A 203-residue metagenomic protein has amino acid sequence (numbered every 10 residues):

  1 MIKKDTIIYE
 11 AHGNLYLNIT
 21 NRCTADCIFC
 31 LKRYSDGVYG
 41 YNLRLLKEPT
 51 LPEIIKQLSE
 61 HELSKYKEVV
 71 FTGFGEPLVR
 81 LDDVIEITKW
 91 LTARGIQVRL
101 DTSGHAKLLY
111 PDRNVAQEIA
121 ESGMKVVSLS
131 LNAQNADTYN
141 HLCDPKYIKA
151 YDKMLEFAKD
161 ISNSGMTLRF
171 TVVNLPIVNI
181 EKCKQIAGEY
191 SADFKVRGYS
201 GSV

Functional and structural regions predicted by a protein language model:
I2-K4, R22, P52, K56 (+3 more regions): Auxiliary Fe-S-binding modules of radical SAM enzymes
I2-T50: Canonical Radical SAM [4Fe-4S] cluster-binding loop centered on the CxxxCxxC motif and its immediate flanking residues
Y9-A11, E62-S64, E121: Flexible, charged surface loops at secondary-structure boundaries
I28, D137, E181: Alpha-helical elements of the RecA-like P-loop NTPase motor core of helicases
S35-P49, K65-R80, G95-P111, I119-K153 (+2 more regions): Core AdoMet radical
V84, L109-A120, I180-C183: Distinct, well-ordered alpha-helical segments
I85-L91, A158: Histidine-anchored nucleotide/phosphate-binding helix
K89-A93, Q117-E121, G188: Short, surface-exposed basic-aromatic patches at helix termini and helix-loop junctions that form
